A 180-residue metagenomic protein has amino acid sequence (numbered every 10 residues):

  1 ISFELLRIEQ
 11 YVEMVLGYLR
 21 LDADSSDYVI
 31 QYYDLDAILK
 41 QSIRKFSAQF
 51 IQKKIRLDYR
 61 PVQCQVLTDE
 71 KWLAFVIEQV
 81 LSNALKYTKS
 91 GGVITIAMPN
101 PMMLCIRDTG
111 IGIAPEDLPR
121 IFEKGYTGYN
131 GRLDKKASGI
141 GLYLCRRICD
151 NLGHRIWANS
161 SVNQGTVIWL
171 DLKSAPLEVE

Functional and structural regions predicted by a protein language model:
F3-I8: Short alpha-helical segment of the dimerization/phosphotransfer core of two-component systems
A23-Y28, P61, Q65-K71: Conserved micro-motifs of the catalytic ATP-binding
Q49-D58: Short conserved segments within the C-terminal catalytic ATPase subdomain
A84-L85: Short helix-loop "hinge" at the ATP-lid/N-box region of the Bergerat-fold HATPase_c
G91-M102: Short beta-strand/loop element within the Bergerat-fold HATPase_c
I113-Y126: Short conserved segment of the HATPase_c
